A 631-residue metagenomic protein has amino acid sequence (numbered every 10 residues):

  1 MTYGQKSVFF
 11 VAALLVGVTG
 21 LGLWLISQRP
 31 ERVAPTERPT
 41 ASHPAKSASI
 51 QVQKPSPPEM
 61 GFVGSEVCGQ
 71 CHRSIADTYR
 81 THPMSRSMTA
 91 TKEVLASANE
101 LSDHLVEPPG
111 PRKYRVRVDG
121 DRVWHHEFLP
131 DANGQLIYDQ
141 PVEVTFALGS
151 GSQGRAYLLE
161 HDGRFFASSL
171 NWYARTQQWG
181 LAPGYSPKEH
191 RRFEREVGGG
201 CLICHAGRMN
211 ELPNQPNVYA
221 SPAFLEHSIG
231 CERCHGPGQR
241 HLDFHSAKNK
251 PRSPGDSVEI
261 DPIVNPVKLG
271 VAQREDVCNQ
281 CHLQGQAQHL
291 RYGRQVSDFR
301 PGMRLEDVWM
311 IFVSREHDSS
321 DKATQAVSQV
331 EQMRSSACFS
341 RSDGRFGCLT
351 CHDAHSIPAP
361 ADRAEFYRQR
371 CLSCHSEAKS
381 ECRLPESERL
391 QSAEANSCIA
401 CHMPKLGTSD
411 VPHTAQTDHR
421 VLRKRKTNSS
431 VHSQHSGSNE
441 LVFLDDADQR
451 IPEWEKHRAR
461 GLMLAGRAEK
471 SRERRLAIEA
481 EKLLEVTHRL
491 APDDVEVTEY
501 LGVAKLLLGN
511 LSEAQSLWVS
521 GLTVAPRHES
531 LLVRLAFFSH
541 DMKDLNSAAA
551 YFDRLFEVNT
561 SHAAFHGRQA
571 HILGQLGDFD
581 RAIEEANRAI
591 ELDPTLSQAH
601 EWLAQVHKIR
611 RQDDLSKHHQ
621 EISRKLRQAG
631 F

Functional and structural regions predicted by a protein language model:
E37-P55, S74-S150, A156-H161, S169 (+2 more regions): Primarily the internal scaffold of c-type cytochrome electron-transfer domains, especially repeated/multiheme c-type
E485-R489, V519-T523, D553-E557, E584 (+2 more regions): Conserved structural position within tetratricopeptide repeats
P492, P526, T560-S561, P594 (+1 more regions): Short coil turns that delineate tetratricopeptide repeat
V495-E496, E529-S530, A563-A564, S597-Q598 (+1 more regions): Helix-start (N-cap) detector for alpha-helical repeat units in TPR-like alpha-solenoids, especially tetratricopeptide
L507, D541-M542, Q575-L576, I609: Register position in tetratricopeptide repeats
